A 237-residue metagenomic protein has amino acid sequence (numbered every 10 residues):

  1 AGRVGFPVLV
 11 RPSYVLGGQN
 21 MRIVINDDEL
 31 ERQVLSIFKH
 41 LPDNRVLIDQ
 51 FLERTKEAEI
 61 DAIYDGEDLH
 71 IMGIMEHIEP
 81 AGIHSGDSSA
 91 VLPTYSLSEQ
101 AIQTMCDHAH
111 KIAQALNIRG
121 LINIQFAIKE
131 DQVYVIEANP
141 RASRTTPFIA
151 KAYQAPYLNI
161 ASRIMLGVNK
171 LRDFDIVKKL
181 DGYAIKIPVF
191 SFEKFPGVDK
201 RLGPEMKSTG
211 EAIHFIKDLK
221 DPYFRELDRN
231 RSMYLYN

Functional and structural regions predicted by a protein language model:
V4-P7, G17-G18, V24-N237: ATP-dependent carboxylate activation and anion-phosphoryl transfer catalytic cores that bind Mg-ATP to form
